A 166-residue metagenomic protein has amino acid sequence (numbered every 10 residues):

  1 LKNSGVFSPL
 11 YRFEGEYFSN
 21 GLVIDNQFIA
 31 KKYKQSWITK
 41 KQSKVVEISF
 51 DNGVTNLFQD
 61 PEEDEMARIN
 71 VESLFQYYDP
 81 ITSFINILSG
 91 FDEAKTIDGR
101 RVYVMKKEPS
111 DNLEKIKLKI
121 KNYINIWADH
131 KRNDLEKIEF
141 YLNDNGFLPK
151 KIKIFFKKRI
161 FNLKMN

Functional and structural regions predicted by a protein language model:
L1-S49, D92-N166: Acidic, serine/threonine-rich low-complexity disordered tracts
Q42-I87: Hydrophobic, well-structured mid-protein blocks that either form specific transmembrane helices
